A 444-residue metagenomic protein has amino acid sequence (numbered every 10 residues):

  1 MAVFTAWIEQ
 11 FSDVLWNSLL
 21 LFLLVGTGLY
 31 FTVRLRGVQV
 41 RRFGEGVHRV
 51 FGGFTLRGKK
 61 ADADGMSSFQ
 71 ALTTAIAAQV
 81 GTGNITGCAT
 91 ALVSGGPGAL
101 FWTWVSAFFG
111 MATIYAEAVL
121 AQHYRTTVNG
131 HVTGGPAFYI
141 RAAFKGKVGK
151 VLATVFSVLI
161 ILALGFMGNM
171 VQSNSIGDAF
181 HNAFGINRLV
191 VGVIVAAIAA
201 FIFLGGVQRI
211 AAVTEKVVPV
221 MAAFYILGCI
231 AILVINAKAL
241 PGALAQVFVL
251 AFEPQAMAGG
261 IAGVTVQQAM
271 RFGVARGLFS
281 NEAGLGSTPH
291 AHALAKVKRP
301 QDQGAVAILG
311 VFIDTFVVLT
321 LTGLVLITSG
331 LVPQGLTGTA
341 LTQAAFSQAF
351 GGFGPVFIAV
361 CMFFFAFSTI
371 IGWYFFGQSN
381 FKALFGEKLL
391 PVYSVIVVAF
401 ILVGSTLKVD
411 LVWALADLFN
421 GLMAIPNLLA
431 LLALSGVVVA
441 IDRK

Functional and structural regions predicted by a protein language model:
M1-A77, T82, V93-G98, G110 (+2 more regions): N-terminal alpha-helical transmembrane segments of multi-pass membrane transport and channel/translocase proteins
F4, R34-Q39, G83-C88, L164-I176 (+5 more regions): Transmembrane helix-loop junctions in multi-pass membrane proteins
L23-T27, R34-V47, F156, S173-F180 (+4 more regions): Membrane-interface loop-to-helix entry segments
F31-T32, S106-G130, R141-N174, D178-F203 (+2 more regions): Helix-loop-helix module between adjacent transmembrane segments
G37-M66, T90-L100, W104, A112-V148 (+3 more regions): Flexible loop linkers connecting adjacent transmembrane helices in multi-pass alpha-helical membrane transporters
L56-V93, H123, V128-A143, V155-I161 (+1 more regions): Alpha-helical membrane segments and immediately flanking helix-loop junctions that form or couple to the substrate/ion
F109-E117, V193-V207, V218-K238, R271 (+3 more regions): Selective recognition of specific alpha-helical transmembrane segments in multi-pass small-molecule
Y115-N129, I230-Q246, P254-I261, A293-V297 (+1 more regions): Extracellular/periplasmic helix-exit of transmembrane alpha-helices
